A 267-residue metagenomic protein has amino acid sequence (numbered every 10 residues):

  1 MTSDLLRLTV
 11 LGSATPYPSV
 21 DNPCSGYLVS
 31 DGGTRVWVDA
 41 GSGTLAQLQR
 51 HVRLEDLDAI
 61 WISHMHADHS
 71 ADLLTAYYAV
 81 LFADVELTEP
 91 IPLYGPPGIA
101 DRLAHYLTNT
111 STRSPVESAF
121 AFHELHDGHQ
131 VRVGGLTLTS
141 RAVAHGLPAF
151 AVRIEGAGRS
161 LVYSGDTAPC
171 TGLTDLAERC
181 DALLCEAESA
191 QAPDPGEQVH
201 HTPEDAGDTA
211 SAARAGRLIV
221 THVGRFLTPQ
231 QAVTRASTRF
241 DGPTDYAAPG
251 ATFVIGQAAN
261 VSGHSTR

Functional and structural regions predicted by a protein language model:
T2-E55, A149-G165, A182: Conserved beta-strand hairpin/beta-sheet module of binuclear metal-dependent hydrolase folds, prominently
T9, Y94, A121-H126, T139-R141 (+1 more regions): General small-molecule cofactor/ligand-binding pocket signal
W37-G41, D58-D68, P96, V162-G165 (+3 more regions): Active-site neighborhood of phospho(di)ester-bond hydrolases with catalytic His/Asp-centered motifs
S42-P92: Active-site metal-binding motif and surrounding structural segment of the metallo-beta-lactamase
E86-P90, I99-F122: Active-site neighborhood of divalent metal-dependent phosphoester bond hydrolases
S111, H123-R179, T266-R267: Catalytic core of the metallo-beta-lactamase
P169-V254: Cap/insert and terminal regions of metallo-dependent hydrolase folds
A247-G263, R267: Binuclear metal-dependent phosphoesterase catalytic core
